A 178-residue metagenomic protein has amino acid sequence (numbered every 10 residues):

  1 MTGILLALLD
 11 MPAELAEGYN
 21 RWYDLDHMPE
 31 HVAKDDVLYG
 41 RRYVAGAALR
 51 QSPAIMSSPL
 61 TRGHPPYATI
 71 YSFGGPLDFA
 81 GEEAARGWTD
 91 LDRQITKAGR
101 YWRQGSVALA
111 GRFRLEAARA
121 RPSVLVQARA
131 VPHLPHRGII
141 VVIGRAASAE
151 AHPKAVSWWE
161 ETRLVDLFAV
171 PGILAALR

Functional and structural regions predicted by a protein language model:
M1-R178: Macromolecular interaction modules
